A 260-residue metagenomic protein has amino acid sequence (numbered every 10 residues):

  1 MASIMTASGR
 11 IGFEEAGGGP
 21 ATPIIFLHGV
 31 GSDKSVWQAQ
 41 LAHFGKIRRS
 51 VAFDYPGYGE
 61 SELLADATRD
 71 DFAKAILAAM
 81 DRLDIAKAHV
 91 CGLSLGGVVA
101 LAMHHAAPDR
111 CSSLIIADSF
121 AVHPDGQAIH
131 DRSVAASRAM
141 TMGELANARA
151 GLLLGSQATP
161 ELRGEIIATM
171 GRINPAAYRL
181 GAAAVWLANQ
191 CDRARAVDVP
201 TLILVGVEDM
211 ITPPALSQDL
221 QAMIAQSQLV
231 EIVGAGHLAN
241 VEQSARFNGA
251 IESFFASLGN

Functional and structural regions predicted by a protein language model:
G9-E62: Conserved HGGG/HGGXW glycine-rich cap/lid loop of the alpha/beta-hydrolase fold
Q38-G45, V51-C91, G249-E252: Active-site loop/oxyanion-hole signature of alpha/beta-hydrolase fold enzymes
G92, G96, A100: Gly/Ala-rich beta-loop-alpha elbow adjacent to hydrolase catalytic centers
L101-A106, C111-E144: Flexible "cap/lid" loop of the alpha/beta hydrolase fold
P124-A128, A139-R195: Conserved alpha/beta-hydrolase catalytic His-Asp/Glu region
V197, I203-V205, D209: Short beta-strand/loop motif that positions the catalytic acidic residue of the alpha/beta-hydrolase fold
V199, P213-A222: Short alpha-helix in the alpha/beta-hydrolase fold that links the catalytic acid
S227-N260: Catalytic active-site module of serine/aspartate enzymes centered on a nucleophile-bearing elbow/loop
